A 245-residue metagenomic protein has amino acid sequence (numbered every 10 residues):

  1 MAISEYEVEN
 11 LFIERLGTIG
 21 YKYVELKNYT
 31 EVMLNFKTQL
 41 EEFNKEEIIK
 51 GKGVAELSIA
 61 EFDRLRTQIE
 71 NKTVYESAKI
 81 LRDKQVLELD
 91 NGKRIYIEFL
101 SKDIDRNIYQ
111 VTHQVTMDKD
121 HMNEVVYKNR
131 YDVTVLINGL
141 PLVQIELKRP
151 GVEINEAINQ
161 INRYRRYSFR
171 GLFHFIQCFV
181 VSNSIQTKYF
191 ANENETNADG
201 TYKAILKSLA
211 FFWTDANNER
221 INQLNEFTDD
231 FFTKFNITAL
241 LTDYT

Functional and structural regions predicted by a protein language model:
A2-T245: ATP-dependent helicase/translocase motor core
